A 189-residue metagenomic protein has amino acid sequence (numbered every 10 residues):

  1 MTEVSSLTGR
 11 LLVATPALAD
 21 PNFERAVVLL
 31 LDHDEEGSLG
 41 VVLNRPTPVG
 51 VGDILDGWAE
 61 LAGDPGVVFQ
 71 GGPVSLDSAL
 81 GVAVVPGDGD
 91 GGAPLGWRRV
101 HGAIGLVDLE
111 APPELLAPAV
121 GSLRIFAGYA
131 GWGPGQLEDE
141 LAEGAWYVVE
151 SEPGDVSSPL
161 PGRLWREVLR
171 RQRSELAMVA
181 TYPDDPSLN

Functional and structural regions predicted by a protein language model:
M1-N189: A short aromatic-anchored loop/beta-hairpin motif
